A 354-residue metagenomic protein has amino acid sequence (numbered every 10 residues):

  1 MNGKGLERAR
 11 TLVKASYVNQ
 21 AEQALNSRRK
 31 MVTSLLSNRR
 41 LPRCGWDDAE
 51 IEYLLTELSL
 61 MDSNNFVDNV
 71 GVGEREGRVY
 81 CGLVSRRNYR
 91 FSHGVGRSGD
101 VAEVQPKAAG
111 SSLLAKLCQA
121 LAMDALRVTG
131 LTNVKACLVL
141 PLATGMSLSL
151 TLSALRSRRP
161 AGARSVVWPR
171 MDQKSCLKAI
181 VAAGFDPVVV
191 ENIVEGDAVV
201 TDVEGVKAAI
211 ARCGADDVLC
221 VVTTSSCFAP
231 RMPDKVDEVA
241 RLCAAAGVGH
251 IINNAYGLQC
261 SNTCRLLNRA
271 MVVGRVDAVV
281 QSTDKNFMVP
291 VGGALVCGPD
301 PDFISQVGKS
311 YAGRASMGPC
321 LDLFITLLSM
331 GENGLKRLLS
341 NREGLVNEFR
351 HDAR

Functional and structural regions predicted by a protein language model:
N2-M146, R342: Conserved N-terminal alpha-helix of the aminotransferase class I/II PLP-enzyme fold
G5, A9, L117, L121-A353: Conserved PLP-enzyme active-site core in the AAT-like
